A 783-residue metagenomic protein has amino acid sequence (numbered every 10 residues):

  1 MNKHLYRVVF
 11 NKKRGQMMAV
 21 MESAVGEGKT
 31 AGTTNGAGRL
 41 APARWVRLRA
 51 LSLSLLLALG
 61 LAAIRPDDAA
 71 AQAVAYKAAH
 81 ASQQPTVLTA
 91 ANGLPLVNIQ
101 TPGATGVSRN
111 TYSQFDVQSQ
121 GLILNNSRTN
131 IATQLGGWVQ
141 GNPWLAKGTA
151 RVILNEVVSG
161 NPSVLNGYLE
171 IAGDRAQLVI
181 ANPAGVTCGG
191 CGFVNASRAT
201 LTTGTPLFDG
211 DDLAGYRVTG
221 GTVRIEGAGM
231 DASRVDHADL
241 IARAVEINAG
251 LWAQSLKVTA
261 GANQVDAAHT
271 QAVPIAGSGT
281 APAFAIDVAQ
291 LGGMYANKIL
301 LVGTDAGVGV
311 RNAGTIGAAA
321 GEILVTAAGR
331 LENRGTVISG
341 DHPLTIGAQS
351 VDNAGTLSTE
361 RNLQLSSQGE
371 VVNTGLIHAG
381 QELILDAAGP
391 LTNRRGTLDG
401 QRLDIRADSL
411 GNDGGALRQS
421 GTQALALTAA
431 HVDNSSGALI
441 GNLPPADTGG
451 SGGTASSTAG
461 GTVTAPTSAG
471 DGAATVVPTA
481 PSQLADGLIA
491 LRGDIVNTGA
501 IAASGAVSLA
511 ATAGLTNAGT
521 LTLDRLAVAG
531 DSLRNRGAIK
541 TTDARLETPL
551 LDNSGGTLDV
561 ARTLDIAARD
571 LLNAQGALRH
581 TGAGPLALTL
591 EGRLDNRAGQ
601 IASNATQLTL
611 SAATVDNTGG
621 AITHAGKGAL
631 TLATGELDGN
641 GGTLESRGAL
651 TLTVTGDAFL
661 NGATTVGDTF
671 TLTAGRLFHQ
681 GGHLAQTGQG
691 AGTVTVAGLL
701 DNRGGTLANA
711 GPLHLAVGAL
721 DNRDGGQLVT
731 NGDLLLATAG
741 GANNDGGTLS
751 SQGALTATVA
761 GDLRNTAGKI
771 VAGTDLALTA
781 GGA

Functional and structural regions predicted by a protein language model:
N2, F10-T34, R39-R49, I64-A319 (+1 more regions): Solvent-exposed adhesion/ligand-recognition segments of exported proteins
V8-G28, P390, H431-D433, G437-I440 (+2 more regions): Intrinsically disordered, low-complexity glycine/proline-rich and charged
M18-A31, L61-K77, G279, A283-G293 (+7 more regions): Primarily extracellular Gram-negative trimeric autotransporter adhesin
V20-A24, Q100-T105, A328-G329, A430 (+4 more regions): Secondary-structure transition/turn motif
S52-A63: Bacterial N-terminal signal peptides
L88, S113-F115, G141-L145, S163-I171 (+28 more regions): Short, T/G/N/S-enriched strand-turn elements that build extracellular solenoid repeat scaffolds
N110, F115, R151, S163 (+63 more regions): Solenoid scaffold repeats with emphasis on beta-solenoid/beta-helix
G204-G227, K257-L291, L300-L324, R334-A348 (+22 more regions): Acidic/polar low-complexity surface segments
